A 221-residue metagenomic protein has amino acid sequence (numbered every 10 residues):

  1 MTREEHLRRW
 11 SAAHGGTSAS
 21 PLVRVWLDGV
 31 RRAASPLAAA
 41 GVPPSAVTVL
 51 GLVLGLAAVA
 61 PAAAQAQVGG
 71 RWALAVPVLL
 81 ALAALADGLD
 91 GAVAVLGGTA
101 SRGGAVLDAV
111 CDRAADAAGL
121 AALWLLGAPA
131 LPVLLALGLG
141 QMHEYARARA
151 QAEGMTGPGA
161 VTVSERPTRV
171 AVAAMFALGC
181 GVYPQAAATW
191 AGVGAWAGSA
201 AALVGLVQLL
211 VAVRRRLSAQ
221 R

Functional and structural regions predicted by a protein language model:
M1-V78, G119-R221: Hydrophobic alpha-helical transmembrane segments
L80, G91-P132: Basic, amphipathic juxtamembrane/active-site segments that coordinate anionic phosphate or diphosphate groups
A83-A86: Glycine/small-residue-rich loop that forms an oxyanion/phosphate-binding "nest" at active or ligand-binding sites
G88, A92, E144-Y145: Transmembrane alpha-helical segments of multi-pass membrane transport proteins and ion-pumping complexes
